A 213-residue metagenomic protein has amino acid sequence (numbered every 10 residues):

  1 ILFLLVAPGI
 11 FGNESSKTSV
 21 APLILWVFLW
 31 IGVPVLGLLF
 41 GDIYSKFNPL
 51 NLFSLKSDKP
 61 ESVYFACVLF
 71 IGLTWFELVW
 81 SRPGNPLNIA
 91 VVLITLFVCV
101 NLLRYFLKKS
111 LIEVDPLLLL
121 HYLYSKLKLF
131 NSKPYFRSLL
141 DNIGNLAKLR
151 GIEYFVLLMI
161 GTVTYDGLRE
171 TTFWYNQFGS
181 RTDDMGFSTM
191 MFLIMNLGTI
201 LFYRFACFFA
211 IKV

Functional and structural regions predicted by a protein language model:
I1-I152, Y165-E170: Transmembrane-helix bundle segments that line or gate the permeation/cavity pathway in multi-pass membrane proteins
L36-F40, I71-G72, I160, M190-L201: Hydrophobic alpha-helical transmembrane segments of multi-pass membrane proteins
S54, H121, G161, Y175-G179 (+1 more regions): Generic detector of well-ordered alpha-helical segments enriched in charged/polar residues, highlighting helical
Y135-I160, S180-L197: Membrane-water interface at loop-to-transmembrane-helix junctions
R169-V213: Long, well-ordered mid-to-C-terminal structural blocks that present hydrophobic/aromatic surfaces
